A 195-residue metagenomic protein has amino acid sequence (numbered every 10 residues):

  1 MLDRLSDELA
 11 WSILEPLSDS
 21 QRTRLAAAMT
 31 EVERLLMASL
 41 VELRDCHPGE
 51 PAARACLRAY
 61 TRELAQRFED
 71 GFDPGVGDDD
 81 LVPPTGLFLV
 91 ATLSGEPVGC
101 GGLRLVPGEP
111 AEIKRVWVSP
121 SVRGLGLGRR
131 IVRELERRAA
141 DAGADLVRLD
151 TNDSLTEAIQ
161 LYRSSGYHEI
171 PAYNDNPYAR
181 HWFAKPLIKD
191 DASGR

Functional and structural regions predicted by a protein language model:
D3-R44, P48, K185: Terminal interaction helix/tail motif
L35-G49, R54, D145-R148, N152-S165 (+1 more regions): C-terminal "cap" of GNAT-fold acetyltransferases
R58-P97: Active-site rim helix/loop that mediates acceptor-substrate recognition in acyltransferases
G86-V90, E96-L105, E112-W117: Conserved beta-strand in the GNAT
R104-P107, V116-R123, N152: A short, internal acetyl-CoA/4′-phosphopantetheine-binding micro-motif in the GNAT/acyltransferase core
P110, V132, R138-N152: Conserved GNAT acetyl-CoA-binding A-motif
V118, G124-R137, Q160-S164: Conserved acetyl-CoA-binding loop-helix of GNAT-fold acetyltransferases
